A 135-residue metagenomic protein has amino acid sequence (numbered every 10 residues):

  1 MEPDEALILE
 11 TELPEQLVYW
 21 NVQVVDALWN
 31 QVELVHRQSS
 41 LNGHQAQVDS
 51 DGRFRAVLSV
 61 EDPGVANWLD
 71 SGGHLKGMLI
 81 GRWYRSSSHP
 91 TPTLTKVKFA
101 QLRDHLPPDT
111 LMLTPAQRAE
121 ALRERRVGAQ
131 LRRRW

Functional and structural regions predicted by a protein language model:
M1-W135: A compositional/structural signature for long, glycine/proline-rich flexible linkers and loops on extracytoplasmic
